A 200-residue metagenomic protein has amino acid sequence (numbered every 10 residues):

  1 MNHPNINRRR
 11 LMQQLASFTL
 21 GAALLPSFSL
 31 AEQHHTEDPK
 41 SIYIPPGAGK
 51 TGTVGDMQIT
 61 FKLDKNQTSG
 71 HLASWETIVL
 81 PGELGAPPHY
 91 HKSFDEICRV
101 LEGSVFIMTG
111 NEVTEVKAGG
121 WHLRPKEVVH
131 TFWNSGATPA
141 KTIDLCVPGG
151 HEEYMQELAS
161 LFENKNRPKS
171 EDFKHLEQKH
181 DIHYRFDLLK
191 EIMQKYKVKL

Functional and structural regions predicted by a protein language model:
M1-T19: N-terminal secretory signal peptides and thylakoid transit peptides that target proteins across membranes
P26-M57: C-terminal segment of N-terminal export signals and the immediately downstream linker at the start of the mature
G52-P88, F94-D95: A short glycine-rich, His/Asp/Glu-containing loop-to-beta-strand
F94-V105: Glycine- and acidic-residue-biased ligand/ion/polar-headgroup-sensing regions
E112-E127: Short acidic-glycine-tyrosine-enriched beta hairpin
K126-E152: Ligand-binding loop in jelly-roll beta-barrel domains
K141, E152-K165: A hydrophobic, small-residue-rich beta->alpha segment in the mid-to-C-terminal subdomain of diverse proteins
L161-L200: Acidic/histidine-enriched, glycine/proline-rich intrinsically disordered or flexible terminal extensions
